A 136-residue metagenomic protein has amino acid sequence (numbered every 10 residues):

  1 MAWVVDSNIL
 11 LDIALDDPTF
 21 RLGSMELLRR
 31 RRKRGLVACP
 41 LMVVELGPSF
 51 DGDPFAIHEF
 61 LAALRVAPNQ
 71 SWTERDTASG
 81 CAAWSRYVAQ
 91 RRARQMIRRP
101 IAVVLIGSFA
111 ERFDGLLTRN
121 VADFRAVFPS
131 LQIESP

Functional and structural regions predicted by a protein language model:
M1, R32-L36, R65-P68, A110-G115: Short active-site oxyanion
M1-A38, P48-F60: Short, well-structured N-terminal submotif of metal-dependent ribonuclease cores
A2, G107-P136: Acidic, PIN/NYN-like endoribonuclease modules and their adjacent C-terminal/linker elements
S7, P40, P100-V104, V121: Conserved glycosyltransferase catalytic-site signature
L10-L11, V43-L46, F124: A generic structural signal for short hydrophobic patches within well-formed alpha-helices
A38, S71, T118-R119: Short beta-strand scaffold positions
D53-I57, Y87-V88, E134-P136: Short, hinge-like loop/turn segments at secondary-structure boundaries
N69-G115: Active-site neighborhoods of divalent-metal-dependent phosphate/nucleic-acid chemistry enzymes
